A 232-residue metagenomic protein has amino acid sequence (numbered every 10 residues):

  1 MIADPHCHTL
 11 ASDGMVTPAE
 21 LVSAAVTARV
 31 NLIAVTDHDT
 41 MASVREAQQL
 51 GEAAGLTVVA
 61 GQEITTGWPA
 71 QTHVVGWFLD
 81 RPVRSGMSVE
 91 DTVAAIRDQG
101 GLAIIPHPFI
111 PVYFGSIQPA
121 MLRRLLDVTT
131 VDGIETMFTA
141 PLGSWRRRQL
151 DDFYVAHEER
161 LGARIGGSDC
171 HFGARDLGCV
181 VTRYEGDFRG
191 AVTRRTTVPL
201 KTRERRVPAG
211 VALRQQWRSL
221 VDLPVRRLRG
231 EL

Functional and structural regions predicted by a protein language model:
A3-P5, T9, M15-S23, A42-Q48 (+4 more regions): Charged catalytic cores and adjacent phosphate/nucleic-acid-binding surfaces used for phosphate/nucleic-acid chemistry
L10, V22-A42, V59, G101-I104: Divalent metal-dependent hydrolysis catalytic cores, especially in the metallo-beta-lactamase
H38, E63, P108: Short, ordered loop/turn segments at secondary-structure junctions
G86-D91: Ordered, amphipathic secondary-structure segments that act as subunit-interaction surfaces in large macromolecular
Q99-I104, P108-F109, L161-A163: Short beta-strand/loop segments at the ligand-binding rim of alpha/beta enzyme cores
